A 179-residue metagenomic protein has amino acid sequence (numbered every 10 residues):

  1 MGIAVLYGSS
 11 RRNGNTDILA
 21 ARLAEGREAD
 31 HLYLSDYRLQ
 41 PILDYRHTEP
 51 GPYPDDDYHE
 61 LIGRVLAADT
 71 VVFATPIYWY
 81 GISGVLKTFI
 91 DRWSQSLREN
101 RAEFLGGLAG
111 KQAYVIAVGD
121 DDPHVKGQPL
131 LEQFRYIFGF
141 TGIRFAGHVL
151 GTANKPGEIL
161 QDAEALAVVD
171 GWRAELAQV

Functional and structural regions predicted by a protein language model:
M1-E103, E164-V179: N-terminal beta1-alpha1-beta2 submodule of the flavodoxin-like/Rossmannoid cofactor-binding fold
V5, P54, I116-A117, K155: A short, mixed-charge helix-start or loop-turn motif at secondary-structure junctions
S10-N13, I77-Y80, D120-H124, N154-G157: Short histidine/acidic/glycine/proline-rich micro-motifs that form metal- and phosphate-coordinating active-site loops
R22-A24, G127, P156: Short amphipathic alpha-helical leader/targeting segments
Q40-L43, A153-I159: A short acidic, helix-capping loop that chelates divalent metal ions and anchors anionic groups
A102-A146: Short, glycine-/small-residue-rich phosphate/pyrophosphate-handling segment
P129, L160-E164: Alpha-helix N-cap and loop-to-helix initiation/capping positions
G147-T152: Beta-strand-loop-alpha "switch" segments that mediate conformational coupling across diverse proteins
